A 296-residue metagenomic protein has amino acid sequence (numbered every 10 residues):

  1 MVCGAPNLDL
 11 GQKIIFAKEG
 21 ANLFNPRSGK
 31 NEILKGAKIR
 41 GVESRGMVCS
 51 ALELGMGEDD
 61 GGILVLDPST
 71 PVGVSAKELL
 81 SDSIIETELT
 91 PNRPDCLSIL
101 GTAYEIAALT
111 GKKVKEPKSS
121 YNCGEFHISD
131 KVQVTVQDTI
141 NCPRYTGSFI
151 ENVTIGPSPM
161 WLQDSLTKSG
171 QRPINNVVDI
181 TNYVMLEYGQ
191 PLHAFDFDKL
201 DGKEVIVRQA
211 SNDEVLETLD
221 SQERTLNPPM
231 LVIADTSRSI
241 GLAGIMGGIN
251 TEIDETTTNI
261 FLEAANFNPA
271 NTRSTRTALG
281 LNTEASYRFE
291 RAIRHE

Functional and structural regions predicted by a protein language model:
M1-F126, F261, T275-E284, R288-H295: Phosphate-backbone binding interfaces of nucleic-acid-interacting proteins
M1-V2, T181-N250: Conserved mixed alpha/beta core segments that line enzyme active sites in large multi-domain catalysts
P6-D9, R40-G41, K77-L80, S98 (+6 more regions): Solvent-exposed alpha-helices and their adjacent loops that cap or buttress functional pockets in soluble metabolic
L10, K35-L54, F126-V134, N141 (+2 more regions): Aspartic protease
G11, I174, P229-L231: Loop/turn positions that initiate beta-strands
K18, L89, N152, Q209 (+1 more regions): Flexible glycine-/small-residue-rich
L52-E53, D59-D60, P68, I155 (+2 more regions): Conserved catalytic alpha/beta cores of large enzymes that bind or transform nucleotide phosphates and polynucleotides
T110, K115-E214: Glycine/proline-enriched, intrinsically flexible loops and inter-domain linkers
